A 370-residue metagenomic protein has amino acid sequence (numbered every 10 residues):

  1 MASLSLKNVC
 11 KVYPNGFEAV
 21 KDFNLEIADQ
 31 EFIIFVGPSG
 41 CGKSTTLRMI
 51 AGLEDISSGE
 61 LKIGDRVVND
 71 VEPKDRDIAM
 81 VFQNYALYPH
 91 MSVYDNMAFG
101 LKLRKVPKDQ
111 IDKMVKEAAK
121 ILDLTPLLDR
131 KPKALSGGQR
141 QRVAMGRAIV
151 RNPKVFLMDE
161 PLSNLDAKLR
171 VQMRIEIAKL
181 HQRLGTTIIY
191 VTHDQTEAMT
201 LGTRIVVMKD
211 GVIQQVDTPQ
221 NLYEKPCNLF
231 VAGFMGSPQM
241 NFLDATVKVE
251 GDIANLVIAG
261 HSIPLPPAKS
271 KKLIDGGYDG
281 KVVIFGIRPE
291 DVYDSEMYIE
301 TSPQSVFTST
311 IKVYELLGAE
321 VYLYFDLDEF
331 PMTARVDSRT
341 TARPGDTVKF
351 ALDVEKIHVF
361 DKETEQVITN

Functional and structural regions predicted by a protein language model:
G16-E18: Short coil-to-beta microelement around the adenine-binding A-loop and adjacent beta1/P-loop entry of ABC ATPase
V36-P38: The feature captures the beta-strand-to-loop junction immediately N-terminal to the Walker
A51: Helix-to-loop junction immediately C-terminal to a conserved catalytic motif
E54-K62: Conserved post-Walker A/P-loop segment of ABC ATPase nucleotide-binding domains
E60, R66, V212: ATP-binding/catalytic-site motifs of ATP-hydrolyzing domains
P73-F234: ABC ATPase nucleotide-binding domains
I253-N255, A259-I311, T341-N370: Glycine/charge-rich catalytic "coupling/switch" loops of P-loop NTPases
